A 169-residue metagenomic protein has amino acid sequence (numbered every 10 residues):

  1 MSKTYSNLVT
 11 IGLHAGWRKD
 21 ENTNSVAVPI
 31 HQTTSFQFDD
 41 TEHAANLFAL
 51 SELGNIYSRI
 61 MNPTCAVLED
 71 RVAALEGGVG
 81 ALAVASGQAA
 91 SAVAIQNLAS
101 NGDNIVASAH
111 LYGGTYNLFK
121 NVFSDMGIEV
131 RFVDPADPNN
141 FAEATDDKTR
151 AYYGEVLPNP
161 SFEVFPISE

Functional and structural regions predicted by a protein language model:
S2-N62, D70: N-terminal "arm"/small-domain region of PLP-dependent enzymes with the aminotransferase-like
N24, V72, A90, I105 (+1 more regions): Buried hydrophobic positions in well-ordered alpha/beta secondary-structure cores of metabolic enzymes
D40-A92, G114-N121: Conserved N-terminal alpha-helix of the aminotransferase class I/II PLP-enzyme fold
N97-T115, V133-D134: Conserved PLP-anchoring active-site segment centered on the Schiff-base-forming lysine
S100, T145-Y152: Short acidic/histidine-rich motifs immediately flanking catalytic phosphotransfer sites in two-component signaling
N121-D137: A glycine-rich helix N-cap at a beta->alpha junction
D137-F141, E169: Short acidic active-site motifs
P158-E169: Active-site core of PLP-dependent enzymes with the aminotransferase class I/II
